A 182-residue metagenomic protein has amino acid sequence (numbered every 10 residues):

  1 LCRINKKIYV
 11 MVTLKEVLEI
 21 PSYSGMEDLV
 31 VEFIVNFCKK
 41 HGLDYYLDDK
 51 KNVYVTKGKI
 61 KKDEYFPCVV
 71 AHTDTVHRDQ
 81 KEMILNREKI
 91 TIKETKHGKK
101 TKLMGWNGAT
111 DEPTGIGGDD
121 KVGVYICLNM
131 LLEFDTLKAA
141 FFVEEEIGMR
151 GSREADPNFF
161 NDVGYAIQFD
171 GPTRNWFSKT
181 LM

Functional and structural regions predicted by a protein language model:
N5, N36, N52, N86 (+4 more regions): Detector for Asparagine
K6-K102: Acidic/His- and Gly-rich active-site-bordering loop/insert found across diverse amide/peptide-bond hydrolases
E16, I20, G108-A109, L137: Generic, low-specificity signal for short hydrophobic/alpha-helical stretches with a mild N-terminal bias, encompassing
Y46-D49, V69-A71, M104-G105, A139-F141 (+1 more regions): General beta-strand structural signal in soluble alpha/beta enzymes
K96-G115: Residues forming anionic-ligand binding surfaces in small-molecule and nucleic-acid pockets of primarily soluble enzymes
T110-M182: Acidic/histidine-rich catalytic neighborhood of metal-dependent amide-processing enzymes
